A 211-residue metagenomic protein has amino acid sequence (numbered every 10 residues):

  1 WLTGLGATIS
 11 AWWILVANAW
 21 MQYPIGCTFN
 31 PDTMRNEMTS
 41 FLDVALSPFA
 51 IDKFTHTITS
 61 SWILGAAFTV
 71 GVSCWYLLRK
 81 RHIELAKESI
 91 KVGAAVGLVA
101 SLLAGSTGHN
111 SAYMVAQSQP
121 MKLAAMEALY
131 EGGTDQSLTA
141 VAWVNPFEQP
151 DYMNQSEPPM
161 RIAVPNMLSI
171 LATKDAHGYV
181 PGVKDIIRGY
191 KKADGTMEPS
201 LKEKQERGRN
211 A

Functional and structural regions predicted by a protein language model:
W1-A211: Polytopic transmembrane helical bundles with strong interfacial aromatic enrichment
